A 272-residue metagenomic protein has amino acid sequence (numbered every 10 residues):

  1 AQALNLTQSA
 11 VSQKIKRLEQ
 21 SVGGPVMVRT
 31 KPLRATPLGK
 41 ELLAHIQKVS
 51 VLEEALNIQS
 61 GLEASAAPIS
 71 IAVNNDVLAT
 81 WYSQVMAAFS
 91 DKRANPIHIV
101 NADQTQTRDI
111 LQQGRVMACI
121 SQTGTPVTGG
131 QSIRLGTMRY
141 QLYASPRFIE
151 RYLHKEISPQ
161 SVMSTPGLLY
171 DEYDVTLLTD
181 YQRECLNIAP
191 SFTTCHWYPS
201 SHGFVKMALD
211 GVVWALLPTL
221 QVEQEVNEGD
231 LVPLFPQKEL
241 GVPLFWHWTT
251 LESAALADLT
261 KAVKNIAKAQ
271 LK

Functional and structural regions predicted by a protein language model:
N5-A10, K14: Helix-turn-helix DNA-binding motif, specifically the short coil turn and the N-cap/start of the second
R17-P37: A short LG(V/I)-centered, amphipathic sequence patch enriched for acidic residue(s) preceding the LG motif
S21-V22, L42-E63, V263: Alpha-helical linker/hinge and terminal dimerization helices associated with HTH transcriptional regulators
A66-T128: Central regulatory/effector-binding core of bacterial HTH transcription factors
S132-L168: Flexible hinge/capping segments at coil-to-helix
M163-I188: Secondary-structure junction motif
I188-P233, E239: Hydrophobic hinge/microswitch elements
L234-K272: A late-sequence structural motif
